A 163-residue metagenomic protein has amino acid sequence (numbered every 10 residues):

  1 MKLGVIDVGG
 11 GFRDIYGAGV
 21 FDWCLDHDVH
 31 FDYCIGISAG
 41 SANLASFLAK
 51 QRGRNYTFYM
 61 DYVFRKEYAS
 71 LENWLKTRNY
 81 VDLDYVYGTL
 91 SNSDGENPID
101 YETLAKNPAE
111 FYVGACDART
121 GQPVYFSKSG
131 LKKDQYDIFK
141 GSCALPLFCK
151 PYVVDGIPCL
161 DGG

Functional and structural regions predicted by a protein language model:
M1-I37, A45-G163: Patatin-like phospholipase
